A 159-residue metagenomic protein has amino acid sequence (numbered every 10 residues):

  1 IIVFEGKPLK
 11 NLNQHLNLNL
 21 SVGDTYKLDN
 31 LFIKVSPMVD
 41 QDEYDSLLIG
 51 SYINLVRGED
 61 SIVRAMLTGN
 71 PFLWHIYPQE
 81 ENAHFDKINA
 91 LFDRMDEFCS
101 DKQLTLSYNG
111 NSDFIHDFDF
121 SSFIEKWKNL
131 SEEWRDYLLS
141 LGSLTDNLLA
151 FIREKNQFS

Functional and structural regions predicted by a protein language model:
I1-P37: Catalytic donor nucleotide-activated moiety binding site of glycosyltransferases and closely related
N11-L16, Y44, N111-D117: Short, solvent-exposed polar/charged micro-motifs at secondary-structure junctions
L28, M66-F72, E125-N129: Short acidic (Asp/Glu) and glycine-rich catalytic loops that position anionic groups and cofactors
S36-M38, D119-F120: Short, flexible segments with low predicted structural confidence
D40-K87: A donor-sugar binding/catalytic signature common to diverse glycosyltransferases and related nucleotide-sugar
P71-F114: Nucleotide-sugar donor-binding patch of glycosyltransferase catalytic domains
E97-S159: C-terminal amphipathic helix plus adjacent low-complexity, charged tail appended to glycosyltransferase catalytic
